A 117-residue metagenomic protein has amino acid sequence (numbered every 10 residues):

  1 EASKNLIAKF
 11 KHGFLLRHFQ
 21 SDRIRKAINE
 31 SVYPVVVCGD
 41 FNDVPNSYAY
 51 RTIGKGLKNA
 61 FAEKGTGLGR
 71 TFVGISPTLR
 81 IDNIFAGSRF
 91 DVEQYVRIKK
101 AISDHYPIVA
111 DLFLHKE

Functional and structural regions predicted by a protein language model:
E1-G13: Active-site-proximal loop/helix segment associated with metal-binding centers of metalloenzymes
L15-V36, F41-E117: Metal-dependent phosphoester-hydrolase catalytic domains
